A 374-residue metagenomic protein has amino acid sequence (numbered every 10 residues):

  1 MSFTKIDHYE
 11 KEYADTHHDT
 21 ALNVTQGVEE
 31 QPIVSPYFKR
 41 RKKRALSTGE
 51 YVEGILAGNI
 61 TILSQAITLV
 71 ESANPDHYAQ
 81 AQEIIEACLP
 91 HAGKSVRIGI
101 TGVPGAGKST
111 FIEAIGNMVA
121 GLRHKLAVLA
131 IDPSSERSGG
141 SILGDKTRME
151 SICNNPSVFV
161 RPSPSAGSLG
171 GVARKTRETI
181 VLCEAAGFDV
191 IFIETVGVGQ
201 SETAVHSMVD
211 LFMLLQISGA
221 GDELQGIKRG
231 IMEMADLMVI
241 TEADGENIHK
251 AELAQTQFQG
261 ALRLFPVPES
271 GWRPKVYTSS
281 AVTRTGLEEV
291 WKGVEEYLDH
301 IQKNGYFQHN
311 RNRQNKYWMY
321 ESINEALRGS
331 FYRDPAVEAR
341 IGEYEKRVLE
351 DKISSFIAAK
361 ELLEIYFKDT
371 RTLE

Functional and structural regions predicted by a protein language model:
M1-P90, E338, G342, A359 (+1 more regions): Non-catalytic terminal/linker segments enriched in charged/polar, low-complexity residues
S47-G58, L63-T101, A106, T110-S201 (+2 more regions): Nucleotide-state-sensitive switch-loop elements of NTP-binding domains
T48-E53, A106, V239-D244, K275-S280 (+2 more regions): Short hinge/gating elements
L63-Q65, T278, E289-F367: Long, well-ordered amphipathic alpha-helical subdomains in the mid-to-C-terminal portions of large enzyme subunits
I142, T179, A204, M208 (+5 more regions): Alpha-helical scaffold elements adjacent to nucleotide-binding pockets in ATP/GTP-utilizing enzyme cores
T147-R148, L224-R229, L264-P268: Short beta-strand/turn micro-motifs at beta-sheet edges
A220-H249: Flexible active-site lid/hinge loop adjacent to a nucleotide/diphosphate and Mg2+-phosphate binding pocket
L237, A243-K303: Canonical P-loop GTPase G-domain recognition
